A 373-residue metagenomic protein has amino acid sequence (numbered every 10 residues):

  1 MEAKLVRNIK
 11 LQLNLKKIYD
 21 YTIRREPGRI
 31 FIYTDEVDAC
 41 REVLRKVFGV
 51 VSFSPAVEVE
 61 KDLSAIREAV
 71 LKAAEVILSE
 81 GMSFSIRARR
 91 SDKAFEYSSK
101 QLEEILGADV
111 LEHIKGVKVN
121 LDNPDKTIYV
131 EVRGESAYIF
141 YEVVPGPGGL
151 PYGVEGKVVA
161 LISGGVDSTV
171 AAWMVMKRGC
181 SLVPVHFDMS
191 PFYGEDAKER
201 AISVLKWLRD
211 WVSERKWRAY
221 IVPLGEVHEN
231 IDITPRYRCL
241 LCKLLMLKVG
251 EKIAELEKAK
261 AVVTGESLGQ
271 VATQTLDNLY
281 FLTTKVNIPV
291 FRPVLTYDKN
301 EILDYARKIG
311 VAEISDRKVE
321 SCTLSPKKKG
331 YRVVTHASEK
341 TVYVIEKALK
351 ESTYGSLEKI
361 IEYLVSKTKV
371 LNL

Functional and structural regions predicted by a protein language model:
M1-V159, T169-R218, T284, S366-L373: RNA-binding accessory domains that recognize and position tRNA/RNA substrates
I105-V110, G116, V143, P147-E155 (+3 more regions): Active-site adenylate/phosphate-handling loop in enzymes that bind or generate adenylated species
G165: Conserved G/P- and acidic residue-centered "switch" motifs that form tight phosphate/ATP-binding loops in soluble
S181, K260, A312: Residue-level detector of anion-binding/catalytic polar loops
V185, A219-P223, K260-E266: Short, conserved beta-strand edge motifs with alternating hydrophobic and charged residues
F187-S190, L224, E266-L268, P293-T296 (+1 more regions): Short, ordered loop/turn segments at secondary-structure junctions
L205-D232, R317-E320: A conserved beta-strand->alpha-helix junction
V271, D277-L373: Short hairpin/turn module used for nucleic-acid contact or packing/dimerization
